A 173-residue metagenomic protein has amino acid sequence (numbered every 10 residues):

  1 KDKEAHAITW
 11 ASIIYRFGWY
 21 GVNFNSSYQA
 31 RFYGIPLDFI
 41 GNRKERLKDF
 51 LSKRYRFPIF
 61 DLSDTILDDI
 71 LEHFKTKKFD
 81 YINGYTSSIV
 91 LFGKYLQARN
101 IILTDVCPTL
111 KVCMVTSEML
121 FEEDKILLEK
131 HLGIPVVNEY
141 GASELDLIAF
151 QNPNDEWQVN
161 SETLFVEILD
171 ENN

Functional and structural regions predicted by a protein language model:
K1-D49: Conserved adenylate-forming
D49-N173: Active-site glycine/GP-rich loop and adjacent strand/helix microenvironment that borders small-molecule binding pockets
